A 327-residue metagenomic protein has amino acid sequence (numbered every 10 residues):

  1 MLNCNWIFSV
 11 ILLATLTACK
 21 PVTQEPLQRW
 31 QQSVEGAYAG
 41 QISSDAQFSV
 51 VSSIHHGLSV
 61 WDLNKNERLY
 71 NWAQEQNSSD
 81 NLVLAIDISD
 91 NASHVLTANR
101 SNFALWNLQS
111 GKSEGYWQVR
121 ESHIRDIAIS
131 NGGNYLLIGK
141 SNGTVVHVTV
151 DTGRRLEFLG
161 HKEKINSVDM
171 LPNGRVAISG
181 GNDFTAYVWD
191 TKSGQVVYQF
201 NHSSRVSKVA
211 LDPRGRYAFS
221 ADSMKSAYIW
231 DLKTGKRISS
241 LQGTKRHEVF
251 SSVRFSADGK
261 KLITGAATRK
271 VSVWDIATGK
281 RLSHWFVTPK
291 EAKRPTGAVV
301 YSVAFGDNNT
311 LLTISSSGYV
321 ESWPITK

Functional and structural regions predicted by a protein language model:
L2-K327: WD40-repeat beta-propeller superdomains and closely related acidic/aromatic-rich repeat-like regions
